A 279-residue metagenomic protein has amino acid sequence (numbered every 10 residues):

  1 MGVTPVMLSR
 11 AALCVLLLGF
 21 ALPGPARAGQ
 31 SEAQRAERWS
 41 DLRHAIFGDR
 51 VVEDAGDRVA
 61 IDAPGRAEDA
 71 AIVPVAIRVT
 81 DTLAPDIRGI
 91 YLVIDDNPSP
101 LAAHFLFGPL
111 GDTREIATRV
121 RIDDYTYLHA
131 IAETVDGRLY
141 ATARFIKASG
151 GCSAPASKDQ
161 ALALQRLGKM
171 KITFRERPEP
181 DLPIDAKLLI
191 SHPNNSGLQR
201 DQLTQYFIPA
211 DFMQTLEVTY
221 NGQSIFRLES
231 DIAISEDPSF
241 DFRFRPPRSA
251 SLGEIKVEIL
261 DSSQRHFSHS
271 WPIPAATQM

Functional and structural regions predicted by a protein language model:
L22-A28: Sec/Tat signal peptide C-region and signal peptidase I cleavage site
S31-A36, S149-I172, A276-M279: Low-complexity, Pro/Ser/Thr- and charge-rich linker/hinge segments at domain boundaries
R43-A70, L162-P180: N-terminal edge beta-strand
D62, P74-D81, D185-P193, D201-T204: Short edge beta-strand/loop segments characteristic of extracellular beta-sandwich folds
G89-V93, T215-T219, E258: Beta-strand signatures of extracellular beta-sandwich domains
P109-A117, I232-R243: Aromatic sugar-binding surface patches on proteins that engage polysaccharides or sugar-phosphate polymers
R119-Y125, F244-L252: Surface-exposed, short loops/turns at beta-strand junctions within beta-sandwich domains
T134-A141, L260-H269: Short acidic/polar inter-strand loop motif in beta-rich domains
